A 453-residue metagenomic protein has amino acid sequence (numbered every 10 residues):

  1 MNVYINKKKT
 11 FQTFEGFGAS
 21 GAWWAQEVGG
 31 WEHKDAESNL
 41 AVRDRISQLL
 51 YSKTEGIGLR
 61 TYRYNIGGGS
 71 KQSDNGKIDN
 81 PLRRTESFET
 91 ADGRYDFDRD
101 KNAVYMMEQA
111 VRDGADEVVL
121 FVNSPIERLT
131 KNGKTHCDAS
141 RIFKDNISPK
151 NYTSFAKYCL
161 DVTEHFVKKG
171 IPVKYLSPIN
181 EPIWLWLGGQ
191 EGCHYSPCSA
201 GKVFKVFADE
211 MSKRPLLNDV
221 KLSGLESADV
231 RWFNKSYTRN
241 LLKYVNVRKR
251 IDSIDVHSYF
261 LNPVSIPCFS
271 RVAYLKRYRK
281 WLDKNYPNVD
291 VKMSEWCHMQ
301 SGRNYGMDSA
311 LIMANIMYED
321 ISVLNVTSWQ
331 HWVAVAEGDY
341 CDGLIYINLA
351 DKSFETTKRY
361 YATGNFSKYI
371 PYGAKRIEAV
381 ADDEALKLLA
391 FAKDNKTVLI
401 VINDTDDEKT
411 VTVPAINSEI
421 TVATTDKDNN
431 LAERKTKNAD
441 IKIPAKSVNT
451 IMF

Functional and structural regions predicted by a protein language model:
V3-K174, P178, W186, C193-G201 (+2 more regions): N-terminal catalytic cores of secreted or lumenal carbohydrate-active enzymes
E15-G21, L59-I66, E117-F121, K174-P178 (+5 more regions): Structural recognition of the beta-strand scaffold that forms the well-ordered cores of secreted hydrolase catalytic
A22-E27, G67-K71, S124-R128, I179-L185 (+5 more regions): Solvent-exposed loop/turn segments at secondary-structure junctions within structured extracellular/periplasmic domains
S154-D161, H165-P172, P182-W296: Active-site neighborhood of glycoside hydrolase catalytic domains
D290-N365, E378-A381: Aromatic/acidic polysaccharide-binding cleft in carbohydrate-active enzymes
D382-S418, T425, K446: Carbohydrate-binding surface patches
T424-N438: Solvent-exposed beta-strand/loop surfaces of large extracellular or lumenal domains
R434-F453: C-terminal beta-strand-rich structural cap/linker in extracellular carbohydrate-active enzymes
